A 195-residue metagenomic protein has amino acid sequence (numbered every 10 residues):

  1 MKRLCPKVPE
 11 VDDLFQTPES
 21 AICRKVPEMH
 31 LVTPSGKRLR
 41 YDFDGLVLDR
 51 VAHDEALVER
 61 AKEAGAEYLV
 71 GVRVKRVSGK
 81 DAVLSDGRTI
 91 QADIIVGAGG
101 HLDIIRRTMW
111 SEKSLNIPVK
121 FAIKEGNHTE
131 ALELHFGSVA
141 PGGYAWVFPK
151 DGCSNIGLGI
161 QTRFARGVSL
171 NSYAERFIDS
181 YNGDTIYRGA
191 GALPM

Functional and structural regions predicted by a protein language model:
M1-H30: N-terminal FAD cofactor-binding segment of flavoenzymes
K25, G183-M195: Flavin (FAD/FMN) cofactor-binding core of flavoprotein oxidoreductases
E28-T33, K80-V83: Short polybasic amphipathic segments
V32-G36, K150-C153: Short acidic-glycine loop/turn motifs at beta-strand connectors
K37-Y41, R88-I90: Short beta-strand segments
E55-A56, R60-I186: Predominantly flavin-linked oxidoreductase catalytic cores and closely associated redox partners
